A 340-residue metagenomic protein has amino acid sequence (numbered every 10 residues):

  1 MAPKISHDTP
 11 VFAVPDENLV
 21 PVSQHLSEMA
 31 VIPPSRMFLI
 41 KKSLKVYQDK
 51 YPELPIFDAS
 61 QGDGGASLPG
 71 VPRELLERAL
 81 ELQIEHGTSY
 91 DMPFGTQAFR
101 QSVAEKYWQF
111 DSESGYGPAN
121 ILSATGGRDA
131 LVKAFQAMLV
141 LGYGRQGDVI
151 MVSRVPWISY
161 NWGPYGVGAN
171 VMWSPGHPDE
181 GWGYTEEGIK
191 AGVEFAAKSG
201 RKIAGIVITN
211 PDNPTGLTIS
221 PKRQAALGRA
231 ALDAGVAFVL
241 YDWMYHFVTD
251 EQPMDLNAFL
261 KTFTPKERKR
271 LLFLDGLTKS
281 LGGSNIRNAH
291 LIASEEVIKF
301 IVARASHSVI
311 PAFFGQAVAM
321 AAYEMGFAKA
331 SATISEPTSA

Functional and structural regions predicted by a protein language model:
T9-D129, K133, M325: N-terminal small-domain helix-loop-helix segment of the aminotransferase-like
G65-G70, Y160, P214-L217, A234 (+4 more regions): Short catalytic/ligand-binding loop motif for oxyanion handling, primarily in non-cytosolic enzymes, centered on
E85-A234, H246-K266: Conserved core of the PLP fold type I
I121, A237, L271: Short, conserved active-site loop motifs that form the nucleotide-linked donor/cofactor pocket
L240: Generic enzyme active-site microenvironment
W243: Walker B catalytic acidic pair
R270-A340: PLP-dependent aminotransferase class I/II
